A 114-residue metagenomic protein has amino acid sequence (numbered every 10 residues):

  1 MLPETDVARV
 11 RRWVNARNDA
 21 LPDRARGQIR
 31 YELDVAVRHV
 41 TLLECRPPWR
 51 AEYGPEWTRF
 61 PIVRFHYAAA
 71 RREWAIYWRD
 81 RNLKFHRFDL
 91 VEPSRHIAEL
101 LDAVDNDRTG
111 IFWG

Functional and structural regions predicted by a protein language model:
M1-P55: Negatively charged, low-complexity tracts enriched in Asp/Glu with abundant Ser/Thr
N15-N18, F65, N82, N106: Detector for Asparagine
Y31-V35, I62, F85: Generic preference for hydrophobic/aromatic residues in regular secondary structure cores
L43-W78: Short, conserved beta-strand/beta-arch hydrophobic-aromatic motifs that form part of recognition grooves or interface
R71-G114: Short, compact, well-ordered microdomains
